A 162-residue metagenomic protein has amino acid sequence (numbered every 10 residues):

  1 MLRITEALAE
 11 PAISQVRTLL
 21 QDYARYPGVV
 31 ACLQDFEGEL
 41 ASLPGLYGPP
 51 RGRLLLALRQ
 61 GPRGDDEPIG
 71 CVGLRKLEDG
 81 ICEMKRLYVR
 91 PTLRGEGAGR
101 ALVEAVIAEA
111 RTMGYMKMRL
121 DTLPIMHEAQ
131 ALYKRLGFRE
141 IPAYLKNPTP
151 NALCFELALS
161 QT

Functional and structural regions predicted by a protein language model:
L2-K85, R90-P91, V103-A105, E109 (+2 more regions): Acetyl-CoA-dependent GNAT
D35, R119-H127, K134-F155: Conserved catalytic-core motifs of GNAT/GCN5-like acyltransferases
R90-E96, P124-I125: Active-site acidic-Proline motif in GNAT/NAT acetyltransferases
E96, R100, E104: Residues forming the Rossmann-fold NAD(P)(H) cofactor-binding site
G97, G114, G137: Short glycine-rich hinge loops at helix-strand junctions in the catalytic core of two-component histidine kinases
R100, L132, L153-S160: Accessory recognition modules or surfaces
L102, M126-A129: Conserved short alpha-helix immediately C-terminal to the canonical SAM/SAH-binding motif I of Rossmann-like
A110-T122: Conserved GNAT acetyl-CoA-binding A-motif
